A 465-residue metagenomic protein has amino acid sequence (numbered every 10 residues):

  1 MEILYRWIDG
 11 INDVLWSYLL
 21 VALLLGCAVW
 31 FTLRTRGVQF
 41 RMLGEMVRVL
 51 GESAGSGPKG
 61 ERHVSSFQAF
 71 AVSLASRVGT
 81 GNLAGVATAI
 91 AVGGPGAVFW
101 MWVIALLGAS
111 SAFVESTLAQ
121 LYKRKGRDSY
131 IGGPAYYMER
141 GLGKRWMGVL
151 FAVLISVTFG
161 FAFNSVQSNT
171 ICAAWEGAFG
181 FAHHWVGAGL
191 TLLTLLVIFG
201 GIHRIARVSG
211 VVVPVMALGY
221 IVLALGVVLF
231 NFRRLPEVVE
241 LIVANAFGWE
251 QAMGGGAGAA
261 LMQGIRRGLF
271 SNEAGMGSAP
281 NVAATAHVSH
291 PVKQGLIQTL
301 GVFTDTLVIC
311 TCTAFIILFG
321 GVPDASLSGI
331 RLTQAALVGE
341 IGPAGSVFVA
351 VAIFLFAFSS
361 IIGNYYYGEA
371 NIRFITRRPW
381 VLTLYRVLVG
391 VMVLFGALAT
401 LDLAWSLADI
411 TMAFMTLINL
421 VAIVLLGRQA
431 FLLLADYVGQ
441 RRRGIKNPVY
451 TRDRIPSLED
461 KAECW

Functional and structural regions predicted by a protein language model:
M1-T80, A91-G96, V424-W465: N-terminal alpha-helical transmembrane segments of multi-pass membrane transport and channel/translocase proteins
V21-G26, V64-S73, K144-T158, A188-G189 (+4 more regions): Select transmembrane alpha-helical segments in multipass membrane proteins
L23-W30, T35-V47, N169-W175, F181-N231 (+2 more regions): Membrane-interface loop-to-helix entry segments
C27-T32, I104-D128, P134-A135, E139-I198 (+1 more regions): Helix-loop-helix module between adjacent transmembrane segments
R34-Q39, G81-V86, P95, F161-C172 (+5 more regions): Transmembrane helix-loop junctions in multi-pass membrane proteins
G37-V64, T88-V98, S110-L142, P323-E340 (+2 more regions): Flexible loop linkers connecting adjacent transmembrane helices in multi-pass alpha-helical membrane transporters
G57-I90, L118-L121, R127-A135, E139 (+2 more regions): Alpha-helical membrane segments and immediately flanking helix-loop junctions that form or couple to the substrate/ion
F113-Y122, R127, L223-L241, G255 (+2 more regions): Extracellular/periplasmic helix-exit of transmembrane alpha-helices
